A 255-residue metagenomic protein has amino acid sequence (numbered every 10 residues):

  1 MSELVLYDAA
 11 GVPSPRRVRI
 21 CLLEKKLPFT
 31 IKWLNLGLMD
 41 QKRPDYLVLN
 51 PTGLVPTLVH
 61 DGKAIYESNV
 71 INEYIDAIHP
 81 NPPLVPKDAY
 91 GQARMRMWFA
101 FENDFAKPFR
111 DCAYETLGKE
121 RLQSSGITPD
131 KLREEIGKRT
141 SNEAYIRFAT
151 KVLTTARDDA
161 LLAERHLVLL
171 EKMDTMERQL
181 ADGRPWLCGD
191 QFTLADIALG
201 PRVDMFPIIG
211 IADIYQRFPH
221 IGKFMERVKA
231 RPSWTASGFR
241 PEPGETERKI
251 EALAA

Functional and structural regions predicted by a protein language model:
M1-N142, A255: GST-like domain detector, emphasizing the conserved glutathione-binding G-site in the N-terminal thioredoxin-like
A9, N35, L194, R240-G244: Short, solvent-exposed turn/loop segments enriched in Gly/Ser/Thr/Pro and often Arg
G37, L47-N50, Y66, V85-P86 (+6 more regions): Generic, ordered loop/turn and secondary-structure boundary motif
T52, I78, D182-G183, R231: Structured helix-beta-strand junction loops
K107-E226, A230: GST-like fold's C-terminal all-alpha helical module
Y215-A255: Long, positively charged, glycine-interspersed low-complexity recognition regions
